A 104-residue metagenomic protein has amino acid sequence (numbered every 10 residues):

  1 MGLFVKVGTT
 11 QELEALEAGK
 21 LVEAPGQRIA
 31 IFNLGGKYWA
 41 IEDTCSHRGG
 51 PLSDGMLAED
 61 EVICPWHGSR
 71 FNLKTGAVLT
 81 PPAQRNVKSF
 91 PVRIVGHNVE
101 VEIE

Functional and structural regions predicted by a protein language model:
M1-E59, L73, N86-E104: N-terminal pre-ligand scaffold of iron-sulfur
C45, C64-H67: Short cysteine clusters
E59-P65, L79-V87: Short cysteine/histidine-rich metal-coordination sites, predominantly Zn2+-binding motifs
R70: Short Gly/Pro-enriched loop/turn and capping motifs at secondary-structure junctions
